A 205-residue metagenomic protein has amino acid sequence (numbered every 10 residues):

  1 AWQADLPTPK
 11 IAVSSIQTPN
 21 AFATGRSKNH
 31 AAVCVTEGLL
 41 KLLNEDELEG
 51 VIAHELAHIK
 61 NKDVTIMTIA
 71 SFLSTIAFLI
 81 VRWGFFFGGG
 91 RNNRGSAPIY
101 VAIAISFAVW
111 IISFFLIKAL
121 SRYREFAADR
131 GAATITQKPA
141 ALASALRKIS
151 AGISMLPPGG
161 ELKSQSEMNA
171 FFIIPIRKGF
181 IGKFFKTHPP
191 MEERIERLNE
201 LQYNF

Functional and structural regions predicted by a protein language model:
A1-A97, F114-F205: Polar-ligand-bearing catalytic/cofactor-coordination segments of membrane-embedded or membrane-tethered inner-membrane
Y100-F115: Selective recognition of hydrophobic, aromatic-rich stretches within alpha-helical transmembrane segments of polytopic
